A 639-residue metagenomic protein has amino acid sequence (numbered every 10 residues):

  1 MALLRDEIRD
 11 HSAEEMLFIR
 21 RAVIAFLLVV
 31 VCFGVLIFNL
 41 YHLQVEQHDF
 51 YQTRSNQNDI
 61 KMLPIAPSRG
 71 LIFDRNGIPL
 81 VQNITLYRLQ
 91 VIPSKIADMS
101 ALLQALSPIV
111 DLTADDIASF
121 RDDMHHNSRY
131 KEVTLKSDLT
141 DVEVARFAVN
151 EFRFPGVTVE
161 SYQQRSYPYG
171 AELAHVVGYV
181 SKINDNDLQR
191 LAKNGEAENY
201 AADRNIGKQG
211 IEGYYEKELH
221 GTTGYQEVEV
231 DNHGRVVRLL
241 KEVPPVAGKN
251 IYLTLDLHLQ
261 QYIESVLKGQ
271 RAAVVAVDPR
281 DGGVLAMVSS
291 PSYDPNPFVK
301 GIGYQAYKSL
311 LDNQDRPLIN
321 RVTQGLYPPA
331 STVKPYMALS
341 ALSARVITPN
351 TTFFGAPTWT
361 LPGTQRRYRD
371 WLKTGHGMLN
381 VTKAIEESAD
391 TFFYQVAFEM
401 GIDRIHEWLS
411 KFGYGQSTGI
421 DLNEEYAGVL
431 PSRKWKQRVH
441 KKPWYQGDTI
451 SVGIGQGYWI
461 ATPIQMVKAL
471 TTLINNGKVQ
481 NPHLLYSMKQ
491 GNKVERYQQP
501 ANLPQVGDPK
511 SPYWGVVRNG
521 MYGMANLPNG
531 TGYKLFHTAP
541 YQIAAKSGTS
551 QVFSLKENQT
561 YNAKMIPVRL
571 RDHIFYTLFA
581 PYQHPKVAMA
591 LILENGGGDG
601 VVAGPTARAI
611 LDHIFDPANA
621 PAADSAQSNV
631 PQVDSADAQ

Functional and structural regions predicted by a protein language model:
M1-Y304, L326, T348-P349, F354 (+7 more regions): Periplasmic/cell-envelope proteins involved in peptidoglycan metabolism and beta-lactam response
A2-R9, V81, V230-E242, R280-T332 (+3 more regions): Beta-lactam-recognizing serine transpeptidase/beta-lactamase-like catalytic domain environment
